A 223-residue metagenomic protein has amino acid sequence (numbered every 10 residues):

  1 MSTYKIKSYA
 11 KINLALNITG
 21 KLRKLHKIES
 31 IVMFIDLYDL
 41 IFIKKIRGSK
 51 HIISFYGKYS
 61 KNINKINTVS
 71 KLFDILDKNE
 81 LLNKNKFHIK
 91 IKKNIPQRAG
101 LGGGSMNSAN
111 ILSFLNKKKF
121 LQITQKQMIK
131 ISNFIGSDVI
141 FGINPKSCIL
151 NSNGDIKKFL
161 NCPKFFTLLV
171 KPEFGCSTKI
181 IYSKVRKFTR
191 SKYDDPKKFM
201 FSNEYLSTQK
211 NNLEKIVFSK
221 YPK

Functional and structural regions predicted by a protein language model:
M1-A99, K117-K126, K171-F174: ATP-binding N-lobe of GHMP and related small-molecule kinases
N13, N67, N107-N110, N116 (+1 more regions): Asparagine-centered polar/low-complexity signal
H51-I53, G142-N144, C148-K223: Conserved, helical-rich catalytic subdomain that frames metal- and/or nucleotide-binding sites in enzyme alpha/beta
S70-F87, S113-F114, S207-K223: A short, flexible low-complexity segment enriched in Lys/Arg and Gly/Pro that occurs in N-terminal basic tails
A99-M128, F141-I143: DPxDG-like acidic metal-binding loop motif
